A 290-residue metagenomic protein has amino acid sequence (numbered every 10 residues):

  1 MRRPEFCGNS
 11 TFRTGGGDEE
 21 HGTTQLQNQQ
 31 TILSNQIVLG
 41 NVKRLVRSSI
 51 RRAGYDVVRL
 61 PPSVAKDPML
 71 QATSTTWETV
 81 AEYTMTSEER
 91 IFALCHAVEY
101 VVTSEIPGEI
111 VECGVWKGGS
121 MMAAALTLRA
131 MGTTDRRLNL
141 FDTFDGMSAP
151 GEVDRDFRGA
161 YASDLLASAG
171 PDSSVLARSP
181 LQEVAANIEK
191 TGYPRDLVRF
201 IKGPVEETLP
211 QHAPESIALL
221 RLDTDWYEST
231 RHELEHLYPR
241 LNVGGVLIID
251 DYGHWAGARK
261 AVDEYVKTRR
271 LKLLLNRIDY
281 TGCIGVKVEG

Functional and structural regions predicted by a protein language model:
R2-E5, T23-A81: Membrane-proximal basic amphipathic "stem/tether" segments
E19-H21: Alpha-helix boundary/capping motif
K43, F92-C95, M122: Non-catalytic, well-ordered alpha-helical scaffold segments
D67-E88, S104-G290: S-adenosylmethionine/decaboxylated-SAM
A93-S104: Conserved alpha-helix/loop element of class I SAM-dependent methyltransferases that forms part of the SAM/SAH-binding
